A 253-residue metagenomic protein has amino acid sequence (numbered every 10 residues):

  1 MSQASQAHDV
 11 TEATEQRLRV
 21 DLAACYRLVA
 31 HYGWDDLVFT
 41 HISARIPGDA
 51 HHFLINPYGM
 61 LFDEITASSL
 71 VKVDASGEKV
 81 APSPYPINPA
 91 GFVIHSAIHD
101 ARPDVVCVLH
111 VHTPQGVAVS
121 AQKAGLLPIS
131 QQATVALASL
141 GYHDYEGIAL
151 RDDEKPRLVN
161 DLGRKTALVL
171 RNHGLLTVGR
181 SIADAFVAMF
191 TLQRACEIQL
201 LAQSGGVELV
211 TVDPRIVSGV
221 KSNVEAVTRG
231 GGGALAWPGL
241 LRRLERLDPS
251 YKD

Functional and structural regions predicted by a protein language model:
S2-Q16, D21-C25, T166-D253: A conserved C-terminal secondary-structure "cap"
Q3-S5, L70, Y142: N-terminal cap/leader regions of alpha/beta-hydrolase-fold enzymes, predominantly small-molecule hydrolases
E12-E15, A81-P89, S139-A149: Flexible, glycine/proline-enriched loop segments at strand-loop-helix junctions that form or flank small-ligand binding
R19-L109, G116-L127, A133: An anion-binding catalytic pocket shared by soluble metabolic enzymes
A44, I98, H112, L158 (+2 more regions): Divalent metal-coordination and catalytic microenvironments
D49-H51, R102-V106, Q131, L137-L140 (+2 more regions): Short coil/turn connectors at secondary-structure junctions
P114-P156: Class I SAM-dependent methyltransferase SAM-binding "motif I" and its flanking Rossmann-like core
G141-T177: A contiguous binding-surface segment within folded domains or other stable secondary-structure elements
